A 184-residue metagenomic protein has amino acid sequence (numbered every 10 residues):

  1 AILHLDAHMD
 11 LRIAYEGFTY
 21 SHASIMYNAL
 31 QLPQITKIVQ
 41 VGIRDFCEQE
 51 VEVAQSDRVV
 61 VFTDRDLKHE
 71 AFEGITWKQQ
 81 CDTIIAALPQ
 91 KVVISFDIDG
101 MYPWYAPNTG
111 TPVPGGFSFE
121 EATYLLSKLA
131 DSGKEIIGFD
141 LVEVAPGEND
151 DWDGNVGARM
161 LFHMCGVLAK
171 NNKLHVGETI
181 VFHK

Functional and structural regions predicted by a protein language model:
A1-V41, D45, S132-I136, N149: Active-site histidine-anchored catalytic micro-motif
L32, F46-V51, Q55, V60-K184: Catalytic cores of soluble, metal-dependent hydrolases
